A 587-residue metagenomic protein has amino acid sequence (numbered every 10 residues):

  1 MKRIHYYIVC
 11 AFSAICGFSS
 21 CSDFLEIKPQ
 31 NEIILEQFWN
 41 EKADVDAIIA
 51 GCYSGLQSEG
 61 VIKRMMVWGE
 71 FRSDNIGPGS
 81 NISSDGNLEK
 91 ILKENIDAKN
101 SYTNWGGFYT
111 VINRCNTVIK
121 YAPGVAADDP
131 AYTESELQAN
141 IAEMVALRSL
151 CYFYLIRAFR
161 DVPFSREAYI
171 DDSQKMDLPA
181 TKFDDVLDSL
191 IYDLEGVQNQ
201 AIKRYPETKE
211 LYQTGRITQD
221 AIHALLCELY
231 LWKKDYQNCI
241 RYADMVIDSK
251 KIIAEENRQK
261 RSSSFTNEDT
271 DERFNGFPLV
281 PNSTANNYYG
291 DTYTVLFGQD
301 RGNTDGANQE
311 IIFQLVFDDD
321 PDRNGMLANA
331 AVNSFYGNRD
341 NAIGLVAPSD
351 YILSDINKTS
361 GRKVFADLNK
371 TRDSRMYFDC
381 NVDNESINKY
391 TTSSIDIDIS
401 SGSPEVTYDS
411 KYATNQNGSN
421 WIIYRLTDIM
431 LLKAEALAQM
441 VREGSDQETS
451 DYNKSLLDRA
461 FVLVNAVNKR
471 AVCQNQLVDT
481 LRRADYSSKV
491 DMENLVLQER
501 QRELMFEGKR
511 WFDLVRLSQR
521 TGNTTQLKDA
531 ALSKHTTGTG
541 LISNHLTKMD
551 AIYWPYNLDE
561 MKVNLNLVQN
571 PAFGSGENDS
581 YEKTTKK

Functional and structural regions predicted by a protein language model:
R3, S13, G17-A43, L190 (+4 more regions): Bacterial Sec-dependent N-terminal signal peptides
C21-F24, Y53, M65, G77-S80 (+8 more regions): Long, intrinsically disordered, low-complexity segments
S22-D85, L187, G196-A201, R216-L226 (+2 more regions): An aromatic- and glycine-enriched ligand-binding surface/loop that stacks and positions planar moieties
K42, D46-G60, N81-F159, K175-D185 (+3 more regions): Conserved, well-structured interaction surfaces
R372-V467: C-terminal substrate/ligand-recognition segments
